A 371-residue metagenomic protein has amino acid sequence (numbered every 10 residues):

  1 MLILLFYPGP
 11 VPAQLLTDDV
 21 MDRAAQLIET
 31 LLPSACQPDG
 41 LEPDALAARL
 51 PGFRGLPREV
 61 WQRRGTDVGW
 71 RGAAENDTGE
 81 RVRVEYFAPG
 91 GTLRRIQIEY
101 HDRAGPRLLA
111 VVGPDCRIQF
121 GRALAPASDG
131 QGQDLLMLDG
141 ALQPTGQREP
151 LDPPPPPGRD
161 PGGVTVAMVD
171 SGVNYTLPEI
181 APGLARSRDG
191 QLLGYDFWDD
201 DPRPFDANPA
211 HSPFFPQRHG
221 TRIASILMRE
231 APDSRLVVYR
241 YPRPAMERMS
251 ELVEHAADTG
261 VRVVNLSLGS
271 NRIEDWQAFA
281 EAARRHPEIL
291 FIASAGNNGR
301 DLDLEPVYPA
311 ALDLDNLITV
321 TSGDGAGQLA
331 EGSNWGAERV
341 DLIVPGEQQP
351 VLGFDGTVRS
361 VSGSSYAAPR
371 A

Functional and structural regions predicted by a protein language model:
L15-D22, E75-T165, P178-E179: Protease zymogen maturation seam
L16-L32, L227, Y239-P242, E254 (+1 more regions): Hydrolase catalytic cores
P144-S234, E251, H255-T259, A326: Active-site core segment of subtilase-fold serine proteases
D170, V307-A371: Extracellular S/T/G-rich loop segment that most often corresponds to the catalytic His/Ser-adjacent loop
S171-Y175, P242-M246, G269-I273, N297-R300 (+3 more regions): Solvent-exposed loop/turn segments at secondary-structure junctions within structured extracellular/periplasmic domains
H255-W276, S294: Short acidic, glycine-rich surface-loop motifs adjacent to enzyme active sites
I273-I292, Y308, N316: Catalytic-core regions built around general acid/base machinery
